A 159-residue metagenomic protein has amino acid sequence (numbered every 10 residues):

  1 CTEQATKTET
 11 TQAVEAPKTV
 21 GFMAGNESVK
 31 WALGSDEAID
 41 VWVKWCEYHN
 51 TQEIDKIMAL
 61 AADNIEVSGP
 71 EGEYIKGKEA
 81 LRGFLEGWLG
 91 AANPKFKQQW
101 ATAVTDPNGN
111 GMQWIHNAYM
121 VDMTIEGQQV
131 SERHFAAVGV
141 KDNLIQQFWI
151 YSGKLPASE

Functional and structural regions predicted by a protein language model:
T2-T51, A59: Short, low-complexity N-terminal intrinsically disordered segments enriched in polar/charged residues
A5, S131-E159: Short beta-strand edge/turn micro-motifs at domain boundaries
E27-V29, L60, E66-K76: A short gly/proline-enriched turn/hairpin at secondary-structure junctions
W45, K56-M58, I65, G77 (+3 more regions): Hydrophobic pocket/interface hotspot
C46-E53, A61-N64, L85-A92: Sec/Tat-exported extracytoplasmic proteins
A61, N117-M123, A136, S152: Short beta-strand segments enriched in hydrophobic/aromatic residues within well-folded beta-rich domains
I75-L89: Mid-chain, structured segments of secreted extracytoplasmic proteins
L85-E126: Surface-exposed, charged secondary-structure patches
